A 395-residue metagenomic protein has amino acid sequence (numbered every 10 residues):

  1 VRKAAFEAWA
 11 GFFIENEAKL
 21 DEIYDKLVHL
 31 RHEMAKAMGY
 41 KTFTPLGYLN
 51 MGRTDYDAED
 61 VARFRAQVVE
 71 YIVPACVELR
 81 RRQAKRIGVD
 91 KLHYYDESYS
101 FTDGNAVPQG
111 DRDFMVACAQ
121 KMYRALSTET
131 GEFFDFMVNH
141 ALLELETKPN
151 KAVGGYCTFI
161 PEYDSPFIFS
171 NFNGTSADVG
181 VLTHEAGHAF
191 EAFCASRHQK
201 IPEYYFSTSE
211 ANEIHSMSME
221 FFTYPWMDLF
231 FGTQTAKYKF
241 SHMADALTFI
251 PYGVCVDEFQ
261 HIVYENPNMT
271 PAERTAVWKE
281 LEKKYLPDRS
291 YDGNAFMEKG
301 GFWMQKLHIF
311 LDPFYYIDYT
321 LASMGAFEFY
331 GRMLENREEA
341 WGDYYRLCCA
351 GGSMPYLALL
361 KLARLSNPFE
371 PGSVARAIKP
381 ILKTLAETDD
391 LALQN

Functional and structural regions predicted by a protein language model:
V1-E7: Short, charge-rich amphipathic alpha-helices with coiled-coil/heptad character
W9-N16, T54-A62, E97-P108, T128 (+5 more regions): Glycine- and acidic
A10-F167, S366: Contiguous, non-catalytic segments that form substrate-binding/exosite surfaces or channel walls
E70, A195, F206-Q234, H242-M243 (+2 more regions): Post-HExxH zinc-binding segment in Zn-dependent metallohydrolases
F134-N139, E203-Y204, T233-H242, E273-T275 (+1 more regions): Beta-strand segments within the central parallel beta-sheet cores of soluble alpha/beta enzyme folds
E146, L182, F190, S218-F221 (+4 more regions): C-terminal, non-catalytic "cap/extension" segments appended to globular domains
A177-E185: Short alpha-helical catalytic segment bearing the HExxH-like zincin motif of zinc-dependent metalloproteases
G187-P202, F222: Catalytic Zn2+-binding segment of zinc metalloproteases
